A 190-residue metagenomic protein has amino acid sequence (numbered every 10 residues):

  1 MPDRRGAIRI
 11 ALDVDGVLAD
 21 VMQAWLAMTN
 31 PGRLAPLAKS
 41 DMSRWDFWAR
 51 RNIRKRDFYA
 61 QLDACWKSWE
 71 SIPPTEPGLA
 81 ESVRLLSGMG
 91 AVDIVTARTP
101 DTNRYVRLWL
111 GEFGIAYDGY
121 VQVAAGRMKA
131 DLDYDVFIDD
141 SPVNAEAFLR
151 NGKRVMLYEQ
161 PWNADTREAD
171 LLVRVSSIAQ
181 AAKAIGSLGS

Functional and structural regions predicted by a protein language model:
M1-F58: Active-site neighborhood of HAD-like aspartate-dependent phosphohydrolases
D13, V95-A97, I138, Y158: Short hydrophobic segments within beta-strands
D63-I94, T99-R104: Short, acidic loop-to-helix structural element flanking the phosphoryl-transfer center in phosphate-processing enzymes
A97-L149: Substrate-recognition "cap/lid" segment bordering the active-site pocket of phosphatases
Y120-V123, L172-Q180: Short acidic-hydrophobic, aromatic-tinged amphipathic segments that line or gate anion-handling sites
M128-D131, A179-S190: Short amphipathic alpha-helix with an adjacent loop that forms part of the alpha/beta core around
I138-S176: Acidic, Mg2+-coordinating phosphoryl-transfer loop and its flanking beta/alpha structural elements, shared across
